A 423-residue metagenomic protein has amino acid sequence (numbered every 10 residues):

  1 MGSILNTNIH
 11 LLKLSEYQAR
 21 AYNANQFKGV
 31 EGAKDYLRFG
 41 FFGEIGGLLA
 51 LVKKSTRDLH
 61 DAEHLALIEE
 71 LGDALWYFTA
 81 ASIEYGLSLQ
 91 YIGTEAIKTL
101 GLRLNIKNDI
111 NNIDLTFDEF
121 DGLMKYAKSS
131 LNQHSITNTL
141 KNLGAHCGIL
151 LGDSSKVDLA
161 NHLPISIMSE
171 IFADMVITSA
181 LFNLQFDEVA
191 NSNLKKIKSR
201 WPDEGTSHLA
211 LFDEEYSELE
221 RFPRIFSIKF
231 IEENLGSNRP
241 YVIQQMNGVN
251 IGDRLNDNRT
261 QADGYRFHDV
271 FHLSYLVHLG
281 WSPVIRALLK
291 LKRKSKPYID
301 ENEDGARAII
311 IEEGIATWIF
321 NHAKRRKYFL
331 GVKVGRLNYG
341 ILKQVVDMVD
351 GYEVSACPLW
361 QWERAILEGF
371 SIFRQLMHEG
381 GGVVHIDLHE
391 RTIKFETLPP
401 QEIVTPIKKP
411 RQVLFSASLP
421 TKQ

Functional and structural regions predicted by a protein language model:
M1-Q423: Flexible "arm" and connector segments at domain edges
